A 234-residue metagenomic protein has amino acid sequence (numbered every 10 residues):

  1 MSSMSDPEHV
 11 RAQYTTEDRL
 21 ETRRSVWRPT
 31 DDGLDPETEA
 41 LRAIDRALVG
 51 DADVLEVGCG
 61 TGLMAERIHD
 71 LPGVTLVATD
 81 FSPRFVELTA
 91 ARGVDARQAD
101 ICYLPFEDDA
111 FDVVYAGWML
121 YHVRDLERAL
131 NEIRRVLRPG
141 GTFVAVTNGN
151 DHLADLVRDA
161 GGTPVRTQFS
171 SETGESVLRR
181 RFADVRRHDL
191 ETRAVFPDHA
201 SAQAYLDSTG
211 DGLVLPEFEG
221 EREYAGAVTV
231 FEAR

Functional and structural regions predicted by a protein language model:
M1-V49, L63-M64: Conserved class I S-adenosyl-L-methionine
L34, T61, R166-F169, T173-R234: Conserved Class I S-adenosyl-L-methionine
D53, G141-T142: Short glycine-centered segments of the SAM/dcSAM-binding site in methyltransferase folds
D53-Y103: Class I SAM-dependent methyltransferase SAM/SAH-binding core
Y115: A conserved beta-strand element that flanks and buttresses the S-adenosyl-L-methionine
W118-M119: Short catalytic micro-motifs in class I SAM-dependent methyltransferases
E127-P139: A short glycine-rich, Lys/Arg-flanked "PGG" loop and its adjoining helix->strand segment in the class I
T142-F169: Conserved class I S-adenosyl-L-methionine
